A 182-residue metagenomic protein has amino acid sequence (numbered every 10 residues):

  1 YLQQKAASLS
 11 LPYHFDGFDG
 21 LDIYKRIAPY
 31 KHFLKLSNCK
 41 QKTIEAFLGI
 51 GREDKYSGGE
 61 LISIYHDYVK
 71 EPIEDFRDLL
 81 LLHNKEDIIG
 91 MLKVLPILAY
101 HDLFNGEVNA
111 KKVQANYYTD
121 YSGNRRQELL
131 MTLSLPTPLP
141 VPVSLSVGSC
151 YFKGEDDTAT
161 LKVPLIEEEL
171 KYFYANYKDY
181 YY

Functional and structural regions predicted by a protein language model:
Y1-Y182: DEDD superfamily 3′-5′ metal-dependent exonuclease/proofreading module
